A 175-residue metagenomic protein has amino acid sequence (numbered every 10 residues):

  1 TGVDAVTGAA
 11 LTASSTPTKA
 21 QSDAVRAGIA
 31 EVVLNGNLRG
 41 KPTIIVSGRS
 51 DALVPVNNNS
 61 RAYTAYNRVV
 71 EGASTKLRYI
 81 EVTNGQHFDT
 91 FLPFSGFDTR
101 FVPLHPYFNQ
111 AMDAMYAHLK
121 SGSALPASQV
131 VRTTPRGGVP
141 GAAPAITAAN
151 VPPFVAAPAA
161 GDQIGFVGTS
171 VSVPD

Functional and structural regions predicted by a protein language model:
T1-D175: C-terminal His-loop and adjacent cap/lid subdomain of alpha/beta-hydrolase
